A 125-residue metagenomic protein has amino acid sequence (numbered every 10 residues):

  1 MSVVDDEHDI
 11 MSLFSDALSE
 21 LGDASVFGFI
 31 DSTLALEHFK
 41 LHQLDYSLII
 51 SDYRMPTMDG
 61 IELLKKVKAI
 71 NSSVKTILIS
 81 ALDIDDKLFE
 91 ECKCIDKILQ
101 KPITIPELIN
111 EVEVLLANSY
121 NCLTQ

Functional and structural regions predicted by a protein language model:
D5, D52: Active-site residues of response regulator receiver
H8-F27: Two-component/phosphorelay signaling modules centered on CheY-like receiver
G28-L48: Acidic, metal-coordinating helix/loop segments flanking the phosphotransfer/catalytic sites of two-component signaling
K40-L44, K66-S73, E91-K93: Conserved phosphotransfer cores of two-component systems
M55: Receiver (REC) domain active-site loop signature in two-component systems and cognate sites in sensor histidine kinases
I103-V114, Y120-L123: C-terminal output helix
